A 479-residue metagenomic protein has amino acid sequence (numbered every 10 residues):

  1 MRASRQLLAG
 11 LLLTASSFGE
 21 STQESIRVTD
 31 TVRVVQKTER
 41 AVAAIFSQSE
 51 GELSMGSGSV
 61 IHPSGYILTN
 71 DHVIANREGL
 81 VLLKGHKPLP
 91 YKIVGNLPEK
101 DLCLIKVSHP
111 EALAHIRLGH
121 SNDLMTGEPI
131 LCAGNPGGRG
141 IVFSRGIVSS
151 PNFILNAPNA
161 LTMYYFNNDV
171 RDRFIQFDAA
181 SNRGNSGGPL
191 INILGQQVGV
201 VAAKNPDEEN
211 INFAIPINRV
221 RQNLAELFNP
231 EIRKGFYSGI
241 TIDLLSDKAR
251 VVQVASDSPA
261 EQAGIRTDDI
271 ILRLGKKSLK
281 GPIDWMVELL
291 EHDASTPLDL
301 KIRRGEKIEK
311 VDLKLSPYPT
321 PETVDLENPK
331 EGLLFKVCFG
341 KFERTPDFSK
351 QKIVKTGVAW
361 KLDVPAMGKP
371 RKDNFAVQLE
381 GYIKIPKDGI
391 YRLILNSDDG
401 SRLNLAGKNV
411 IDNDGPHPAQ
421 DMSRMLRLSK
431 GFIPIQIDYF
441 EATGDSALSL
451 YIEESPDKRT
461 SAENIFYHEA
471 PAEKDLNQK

Functional and structural regions predicted by a protein language model:
M1-A41, Q48, E52-L53, Y66: N-terminal targeting leaders that route proteins to membranes or the secretory/organellar pathways
E20, R33, K92-I93, K106 (+5 more regions): C-terminal recognition in membrane/secretory proteostasis and scaffolding
S21-V35, L113, C132, P136-F143 (+4 more regions): C-terminal cap/linker of serine protease catalytic domains
S25, V42, S49-M55, H62-V142 (+4 more regions): Conserved active-site neighborhood of the chymotrypsin/trypsin-like protease fold
T38-I45, C103, V107-R117, V142-E209 (+3 more regions): Active-site region of chymotrypsin-like
A43-I45, G58, G65, T69 (+14 more regions): Terminal peptide-recognition signature
Q48, N70-H72, N135-P136, A203 (+3 more regions): Short, surface-exposed secondary-structure boundary micro-motifs
P317-R392, N396-K479: Extracellular/secretory pathway-exposed regions associated with glycan biology
